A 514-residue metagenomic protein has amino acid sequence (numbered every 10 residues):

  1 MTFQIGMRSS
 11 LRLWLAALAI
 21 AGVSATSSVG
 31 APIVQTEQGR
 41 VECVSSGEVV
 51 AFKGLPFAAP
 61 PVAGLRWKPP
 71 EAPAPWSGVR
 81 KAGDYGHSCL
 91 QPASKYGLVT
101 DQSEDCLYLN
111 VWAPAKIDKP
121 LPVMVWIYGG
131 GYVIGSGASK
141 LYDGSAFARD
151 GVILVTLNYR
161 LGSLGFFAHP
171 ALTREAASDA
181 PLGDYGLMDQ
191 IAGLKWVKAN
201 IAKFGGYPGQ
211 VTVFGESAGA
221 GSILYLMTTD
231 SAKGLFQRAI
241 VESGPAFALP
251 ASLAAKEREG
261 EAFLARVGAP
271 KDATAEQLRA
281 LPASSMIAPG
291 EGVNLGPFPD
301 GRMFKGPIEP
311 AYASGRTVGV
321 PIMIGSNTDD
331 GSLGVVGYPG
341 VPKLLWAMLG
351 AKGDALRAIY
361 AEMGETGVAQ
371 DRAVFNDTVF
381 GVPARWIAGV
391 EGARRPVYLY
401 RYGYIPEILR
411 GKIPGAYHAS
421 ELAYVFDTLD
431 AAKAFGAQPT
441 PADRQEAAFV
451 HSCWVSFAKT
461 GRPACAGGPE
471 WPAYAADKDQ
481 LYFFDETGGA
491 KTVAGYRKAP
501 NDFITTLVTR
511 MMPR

Functional and structural regions predicted by a protein language model:
T2-L15: Bacterial N-terminal signal peptides that target proteins for export
W14-S24: Bacterial N-terminal signal peptides
S28-D184, K433-V450, K459-E470, T487-G489 (+2 more regions): Non-catalytic accessory segments of hydrolases
K95-G97, K195, A199, K233 (+2 more regions): Substrate-access "cap/lid" subdomains that shape and gate the entrance to catalytic or ligand-binding pockets
C106, D179-A202, R258: Alpha/beta-hydrolase active-site loop
G129-G130, Y185-D189, S217-A220: Active-site loop->helix "elbow" adjoining a glycine-rich segment at hydrolase catalytic centers
F204-E216: Alpha/beta-hydrolase fold nucleophile elbow
A220-A232: Short glycine-enriched nucleophile-adjacent loop and the immediately C-terminal alpha-helix near the catalytic center
